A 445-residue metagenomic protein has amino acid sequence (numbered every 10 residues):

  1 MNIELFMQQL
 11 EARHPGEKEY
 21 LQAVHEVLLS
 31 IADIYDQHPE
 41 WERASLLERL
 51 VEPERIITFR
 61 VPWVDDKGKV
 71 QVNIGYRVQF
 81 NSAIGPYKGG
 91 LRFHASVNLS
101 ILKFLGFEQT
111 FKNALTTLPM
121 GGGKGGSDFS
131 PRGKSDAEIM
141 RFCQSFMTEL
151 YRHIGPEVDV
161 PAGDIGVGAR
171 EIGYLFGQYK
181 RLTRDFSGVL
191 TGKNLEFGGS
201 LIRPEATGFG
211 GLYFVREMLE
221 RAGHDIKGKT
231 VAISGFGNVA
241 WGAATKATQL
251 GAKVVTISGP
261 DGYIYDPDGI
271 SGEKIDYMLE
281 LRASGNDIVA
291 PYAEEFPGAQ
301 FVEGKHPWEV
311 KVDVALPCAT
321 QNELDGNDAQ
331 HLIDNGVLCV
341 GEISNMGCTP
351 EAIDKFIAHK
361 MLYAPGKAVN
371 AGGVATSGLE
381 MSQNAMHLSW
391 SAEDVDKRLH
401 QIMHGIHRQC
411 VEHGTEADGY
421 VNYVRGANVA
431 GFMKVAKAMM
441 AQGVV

Functional and structural regions predicted by a protein language model:
M1, P15, E19-Q22, E26 (+24 more regions): Conserved active-site and cofactor/substrate-binding residues in soluble primary-metabolism enzymes
N2-A23, M218, H331-V445: Adenosine-phosphate binding glycine-rich loop
L21, Q37-A44, T117, I154-G163 (+4 more regions): Flexible, glycine/charged-enriched surface loops at secondary-structure junctions
E40-Q71: Structured beta-strand/loop patches that form or line metal/cofactor-binding pockets in enzymes
H94, N113-K227: Glycine/serine-rich phosphate-binding loop and adjoining beta1-alpha1 elements at the start of nucleotide-handling
T191-N194, G199-K311: Glycine-rich phosphate/diphosphate-binding loop of Rossmann-like nucleotide-binding domains
G262-Y363, A368: Rossmann-like adenosine-cofactor binding region
